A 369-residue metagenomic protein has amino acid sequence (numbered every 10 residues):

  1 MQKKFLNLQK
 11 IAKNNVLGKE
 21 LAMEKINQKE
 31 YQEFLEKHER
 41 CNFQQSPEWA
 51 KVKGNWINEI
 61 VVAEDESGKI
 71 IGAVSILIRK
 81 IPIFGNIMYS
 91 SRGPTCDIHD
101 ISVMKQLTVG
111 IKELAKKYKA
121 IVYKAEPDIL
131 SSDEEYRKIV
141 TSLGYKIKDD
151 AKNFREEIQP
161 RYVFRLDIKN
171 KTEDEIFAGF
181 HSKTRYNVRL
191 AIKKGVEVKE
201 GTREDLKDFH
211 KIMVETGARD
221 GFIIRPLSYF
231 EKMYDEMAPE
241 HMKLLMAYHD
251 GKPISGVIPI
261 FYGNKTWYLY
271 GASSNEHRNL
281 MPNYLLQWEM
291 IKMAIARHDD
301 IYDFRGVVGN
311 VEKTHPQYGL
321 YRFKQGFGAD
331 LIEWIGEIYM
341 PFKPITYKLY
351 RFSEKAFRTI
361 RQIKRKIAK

Functional and structural regions predicted by a protein language model:
L6-L8, L17: Short hydrophobic targeting helices and cationic amphipathic motifs that mediate membrane/organellar targeting
G18, I78, T141-K171, I301-K369: Active-site/acyl-donor-binding loops of N-acyltransferases
M23-S67, I71-F84, P127-S132, L143-N279: A conserved beta-strand-loop-helix scaffold within acyl/acetyltransferase catalytic domains
S90: Flexible glycine-rich active-site/ligand-binding loops centered on an Asp-His dyad
T95-K148, K152: A gly/proline- and charged-residue-enriched helix-loop-helix capping module
I98, K105-L114, E231-I345: Aromatic (often tryptophan-rich) hydrophobic motifs at membrane interfaces
I121-E126, K199-G201, I301-F304, E333: A structural signal for short, well-ordered beta-strand segments and their strand-loop junctions that often border
